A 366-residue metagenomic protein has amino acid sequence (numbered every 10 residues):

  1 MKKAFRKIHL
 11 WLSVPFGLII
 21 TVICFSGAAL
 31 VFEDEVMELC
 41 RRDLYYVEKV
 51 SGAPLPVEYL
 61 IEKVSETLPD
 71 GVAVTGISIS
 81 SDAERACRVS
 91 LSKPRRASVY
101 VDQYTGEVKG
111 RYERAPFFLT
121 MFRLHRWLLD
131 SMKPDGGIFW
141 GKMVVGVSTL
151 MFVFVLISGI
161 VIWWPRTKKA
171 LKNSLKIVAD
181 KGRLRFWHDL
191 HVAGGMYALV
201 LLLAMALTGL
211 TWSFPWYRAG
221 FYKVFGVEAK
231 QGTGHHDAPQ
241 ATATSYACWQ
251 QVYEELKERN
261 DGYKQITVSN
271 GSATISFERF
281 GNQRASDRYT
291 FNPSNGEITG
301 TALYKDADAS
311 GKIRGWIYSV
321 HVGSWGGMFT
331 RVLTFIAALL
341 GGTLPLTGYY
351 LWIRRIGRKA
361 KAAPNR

Functional and structural regions predicted by a protein language model:
M1-R366: Conserved histidines in hydrophobic membrane contexts and catalytic metal-binding motifs
